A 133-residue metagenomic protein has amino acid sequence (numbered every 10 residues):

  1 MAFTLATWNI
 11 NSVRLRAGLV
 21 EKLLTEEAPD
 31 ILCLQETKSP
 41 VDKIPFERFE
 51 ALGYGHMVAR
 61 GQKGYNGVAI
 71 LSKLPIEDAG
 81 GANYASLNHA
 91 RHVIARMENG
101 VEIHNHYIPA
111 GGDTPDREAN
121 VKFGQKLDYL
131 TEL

Functional and structural regions predicted by a protein language model:
M1-L52, V58, N66-V68: N-terminal, active-site-proximal structural segment of metallo-dependent hydrolase catalytic domains
T7-V13, G81-N83, F123-L127: Short, flexible loop segments at the rims of nucleotide/cofactor-binding pockets, characterized by
L15-G18, D128-E132: Short, contiguous clusters of charged residues that form electrostatic/catalytic patches at enzyme active sites, used
G18-E21, S72, Y84, D116-A119: Surface-exposed beta-strand edges and their flanking turn/coil or helix-capping segments
K22-L24, R91-N99, L130-L133: Short amphipathic alpha-helices and their capping/turn segments at secondary-structure boundaries
A28, L74-P75, T131: Generic low-complexity, intrinsically disordered sequence content enriched in small uncharged/hydrophobic residues
T37-P40, I44-D113: Structured beta-strand-rich core segments of catalytic domains in phosphoester-bond hydrolases
P109-L130: Surface-exposed cleft-lining segments at the edges of enzyme active sites
